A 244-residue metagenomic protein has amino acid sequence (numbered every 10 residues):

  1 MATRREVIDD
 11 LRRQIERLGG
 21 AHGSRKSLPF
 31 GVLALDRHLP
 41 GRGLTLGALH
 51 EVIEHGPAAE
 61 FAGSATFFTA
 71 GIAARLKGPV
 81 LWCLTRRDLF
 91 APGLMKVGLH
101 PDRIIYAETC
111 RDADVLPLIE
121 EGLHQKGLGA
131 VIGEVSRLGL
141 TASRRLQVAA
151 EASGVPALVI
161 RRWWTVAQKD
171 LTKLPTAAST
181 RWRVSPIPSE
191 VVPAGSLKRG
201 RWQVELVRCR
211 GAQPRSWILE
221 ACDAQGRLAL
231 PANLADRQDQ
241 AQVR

Functional and structural regions predicted by a protein language model:
M1-W82, P101, V207-A212, I218 (+2 more regions): Detector for small/aliphatic-rich hydrophobic stretches
E6, F30, S64-F67, A113-P117 (+3 more regions): Charged, alpha-helix-enriched surfaces in structured cytosolic catalytic cores of large nucleotide-utilizing machines
L44-T45, L123-Q125, E151, L174 (+1 more regions): Solvent-exposed alpha-helices and their adjacent loops that cap or buttress functional pockets in soluble metabolic
L49-E51, Y106, R181: Conserved beta-strand scaffold positions in the cores of enzyme catalytic domains, especially in NTP/NDP-utilizing
K77-R144, V148-S153, R162-W163: Conserved nucleotide-cofactor-binding alpha/beta core module
V148-V155, L197, G211: Arginine/glycine-rich "motif VI" loop of SF2 helicases in the C-terminal RecA-like domain
W164-N233: Phosphate-binding/switch region of NTP-binding enzymes
